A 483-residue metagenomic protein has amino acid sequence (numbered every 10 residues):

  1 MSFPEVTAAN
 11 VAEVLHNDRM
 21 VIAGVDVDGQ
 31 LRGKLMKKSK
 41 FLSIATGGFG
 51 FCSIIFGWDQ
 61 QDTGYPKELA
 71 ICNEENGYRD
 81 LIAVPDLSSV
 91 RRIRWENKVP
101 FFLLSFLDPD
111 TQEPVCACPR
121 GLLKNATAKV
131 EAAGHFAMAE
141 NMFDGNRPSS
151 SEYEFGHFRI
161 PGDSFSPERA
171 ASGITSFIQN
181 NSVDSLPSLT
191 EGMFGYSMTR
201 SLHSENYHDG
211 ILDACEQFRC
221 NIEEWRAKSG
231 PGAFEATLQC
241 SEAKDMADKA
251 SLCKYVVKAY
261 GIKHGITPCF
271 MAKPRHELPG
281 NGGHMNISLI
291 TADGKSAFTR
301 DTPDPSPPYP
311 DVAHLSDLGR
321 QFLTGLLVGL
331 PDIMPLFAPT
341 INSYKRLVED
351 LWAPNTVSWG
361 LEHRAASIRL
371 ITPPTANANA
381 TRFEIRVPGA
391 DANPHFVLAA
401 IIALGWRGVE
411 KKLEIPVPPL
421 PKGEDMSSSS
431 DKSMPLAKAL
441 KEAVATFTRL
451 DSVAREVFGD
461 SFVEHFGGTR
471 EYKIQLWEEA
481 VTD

Functional and structural regions predicted by a protein language model:
M1-A227, I266, V397, K432-D483: ATP/Mg2+-dependent ligation/transfer catalytic cores
S2, K228-G230, A243-M246: Metal-centered catalytic cores of metalloenzymes
A9-E13, D18, I22-K98, F102-D110 (+4 more regions): Active-site capping/gating regions of soluble enzymes
S105, L189-G192, F234-L238, K422: A short alpha-helix capping/helix-coil boundary motif
E152-E168, T175, A227-Q239, M271-G294: Histidine-centered divalent-metal-coordination microenvironment in nucleic-acid enzymes
L347-V348, L420-M426, E464-Q475: Amphipathic alpha-helical surface "interface" segments used for docking/oligomerization or membrane association within
P388, L404-E456: A hydrophobic, small-residue-rich beta->alpha segment in the mid-to-C-terminal subdomain of diverse proteins
